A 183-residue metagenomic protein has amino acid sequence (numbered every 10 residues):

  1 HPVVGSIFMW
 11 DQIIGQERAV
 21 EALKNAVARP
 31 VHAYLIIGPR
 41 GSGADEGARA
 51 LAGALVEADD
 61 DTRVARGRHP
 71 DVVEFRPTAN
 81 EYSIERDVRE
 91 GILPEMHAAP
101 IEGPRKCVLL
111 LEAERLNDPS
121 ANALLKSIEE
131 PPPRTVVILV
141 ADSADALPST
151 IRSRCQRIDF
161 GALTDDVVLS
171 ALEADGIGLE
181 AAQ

Functional and structural regions predicted by a protein language model:
V3-P119: Clamp-loader machinery-focused feature within the broader ASCE/P-loop NTPase space
R40-G43, T78-E81, E114-R115, E130 (+2 more regions): Conserved nucleotide-binding/hydrolysis micro-motifs of P-loop NTPases
H69, A121, R152, D165: ATP/adenylate-binding site constellation spanning eukaryotic-like Ser/Thr protein kinases, ABC-transporter
H97, N122-V136: Conserved catalytic/switch belt of AAA+ P-loop NTPases
G103-C107, P132-I138: Loop/turn-to-beta-strand initiation segments
L110, L124-L125, A141: Hydrophobic residues in beta-strands of the RecA-like P-loop NTPase core, especially within AAA+ ATPase
L125-I128, A144-R154: Short regulatory helix/loop adjacent to the ATP-binding pocket of P-loop NTPases
R157-Q183: Long, charge-dense, solvent-exposed interaction surfaces that engage phosphate-rich ligands
